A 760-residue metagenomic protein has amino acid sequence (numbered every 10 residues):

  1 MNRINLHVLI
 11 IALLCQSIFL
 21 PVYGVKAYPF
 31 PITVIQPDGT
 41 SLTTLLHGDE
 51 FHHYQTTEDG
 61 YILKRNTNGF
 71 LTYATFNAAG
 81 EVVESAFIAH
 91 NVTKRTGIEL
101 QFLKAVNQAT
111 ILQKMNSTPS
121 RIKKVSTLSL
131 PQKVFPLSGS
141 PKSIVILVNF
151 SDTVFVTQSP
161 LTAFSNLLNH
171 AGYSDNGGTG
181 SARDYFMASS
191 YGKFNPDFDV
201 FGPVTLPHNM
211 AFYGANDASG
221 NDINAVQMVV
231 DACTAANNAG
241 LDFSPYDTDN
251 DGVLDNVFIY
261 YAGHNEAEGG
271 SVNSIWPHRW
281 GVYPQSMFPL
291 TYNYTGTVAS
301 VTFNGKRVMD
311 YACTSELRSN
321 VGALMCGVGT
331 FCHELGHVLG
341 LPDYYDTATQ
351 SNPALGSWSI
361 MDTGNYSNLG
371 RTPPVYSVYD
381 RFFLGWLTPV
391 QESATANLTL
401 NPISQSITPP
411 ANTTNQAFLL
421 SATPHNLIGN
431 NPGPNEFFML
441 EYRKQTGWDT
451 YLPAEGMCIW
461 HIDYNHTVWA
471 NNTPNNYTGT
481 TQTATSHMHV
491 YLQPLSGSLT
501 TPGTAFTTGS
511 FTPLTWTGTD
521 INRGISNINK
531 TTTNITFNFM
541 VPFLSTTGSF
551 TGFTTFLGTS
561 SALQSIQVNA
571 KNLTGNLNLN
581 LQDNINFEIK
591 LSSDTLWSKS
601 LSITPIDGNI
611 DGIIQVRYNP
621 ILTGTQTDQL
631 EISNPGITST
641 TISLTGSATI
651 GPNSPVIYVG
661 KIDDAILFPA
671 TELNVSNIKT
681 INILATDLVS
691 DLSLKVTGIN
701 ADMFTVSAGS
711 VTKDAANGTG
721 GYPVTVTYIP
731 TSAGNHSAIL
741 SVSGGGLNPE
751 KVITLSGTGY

Functional and structural regions predicted by a protein language model:
M1-L9: Bacterial N-terminal signal peptides that target proteins for export
R3, V22-P136: N-terminal prosegments of processed precursors
F30, G69, G139-P141, V253-D255 (+9 more regions): Residues that flank catalytic or metal-binding motifs in active/ligand-binding sites
L42-T44, H52-T56, V82-E84, D152-A163 (+4 more regions): Short, solvent-exposed loop/turn elements at domain surfaces
T110-W358, D362-D380, G385-T399, S510 (+1 more regions): Active-site-proximal segment of zinc-dependent metalloprotease catalytic domains
V156-T157, T162, Y173-A188, K193 (+3 more regions): Non-catalytic C-terminal accessory/binding modules of secreted extracellular proteins
V541-Y760: Feature for long, exposed domains in two main contexts
